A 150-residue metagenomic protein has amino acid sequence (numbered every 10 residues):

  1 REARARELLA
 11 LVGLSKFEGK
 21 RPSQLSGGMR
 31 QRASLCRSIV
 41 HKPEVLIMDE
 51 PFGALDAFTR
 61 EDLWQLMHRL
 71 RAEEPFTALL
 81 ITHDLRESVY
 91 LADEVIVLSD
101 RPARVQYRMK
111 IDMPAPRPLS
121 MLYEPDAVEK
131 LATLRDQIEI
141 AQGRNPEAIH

Functional and structural regions predicted by a protein language model:
E2-F17, R69: Conserved ABC ATPase "signature" region
K20-S23, H41: Conserved signature/switch motifs of ABC ATPase nucleotide-binding domains
L35: Hydrophobic anchor residue at the start of the ABC signature
L46-D49: Catalytic Walker B motif of ABC-type/P-loop ATPase nucleotide-binding domains
R60-E74: Helical segment within the ABC ATPase nucleotide-binding domain
P75-I81: Conserved H-loop
R101-K130: Conserved beta-strand-loop-alpha-helix hinge in the C-terminal portion of ABC ATPase nucleotide-binding domains
